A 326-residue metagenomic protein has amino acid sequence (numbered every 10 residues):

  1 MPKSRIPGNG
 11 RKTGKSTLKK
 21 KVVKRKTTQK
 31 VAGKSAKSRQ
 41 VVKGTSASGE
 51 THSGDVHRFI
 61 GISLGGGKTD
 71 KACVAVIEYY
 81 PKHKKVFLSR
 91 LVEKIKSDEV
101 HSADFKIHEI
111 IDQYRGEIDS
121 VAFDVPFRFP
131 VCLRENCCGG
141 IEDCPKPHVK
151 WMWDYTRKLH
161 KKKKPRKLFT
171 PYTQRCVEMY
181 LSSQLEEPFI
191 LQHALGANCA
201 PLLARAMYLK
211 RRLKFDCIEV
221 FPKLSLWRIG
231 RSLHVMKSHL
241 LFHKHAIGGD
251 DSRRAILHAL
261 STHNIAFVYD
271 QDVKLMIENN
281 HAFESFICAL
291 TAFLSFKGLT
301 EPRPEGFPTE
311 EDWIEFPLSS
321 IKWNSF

Functional and structural regions predicted by a protein language model:
M1-S46: Polybasic, lysine-enriched low-complexity intrinsically disordered terminal tails
G44, G49-I60, L64-F326: RNase H-like (RuvC/DEDD) metal-dependent nuclease/polynucleotide-processing core
